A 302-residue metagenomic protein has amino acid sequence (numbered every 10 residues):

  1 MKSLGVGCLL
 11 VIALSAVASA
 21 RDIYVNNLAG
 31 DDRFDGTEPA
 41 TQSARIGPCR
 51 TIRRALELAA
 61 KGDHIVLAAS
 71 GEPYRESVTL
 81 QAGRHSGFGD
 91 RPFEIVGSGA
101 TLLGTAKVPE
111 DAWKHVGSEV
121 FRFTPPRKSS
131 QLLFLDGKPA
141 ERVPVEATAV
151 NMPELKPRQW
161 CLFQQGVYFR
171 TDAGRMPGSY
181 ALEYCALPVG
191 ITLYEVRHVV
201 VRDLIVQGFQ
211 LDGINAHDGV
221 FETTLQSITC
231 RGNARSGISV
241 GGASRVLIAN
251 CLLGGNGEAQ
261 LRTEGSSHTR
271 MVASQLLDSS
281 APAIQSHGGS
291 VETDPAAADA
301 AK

Functional and structural regions predicted by a protein language model:
M1-L4: Positively charged n-region of N-terminal signal peptides that target proteins for export
G7-S15: Bacterial N-terminal signal peptides
A18-A20: Boundary at the C-terminal end of the N-terminal hydrophobic targeting segment
Y24-F209, G213-N215, S239: Extracellular polysaccharide-degrading/modifying enzymes targeting complex plant/algal/animal polysaccharides
E76-S77, P188-G190, Q210-A216, A234-G241 (+3 more regions): Short glycine/acidic-rich loop motifs that flank beta-strands on beta-rich extracellular proteins
E94-G97, V199-R202, E222-S227, V246-C251 (+2 more regions): All-beta strand scaffolds that present successive hydrophobic residues in beta-strands
Q207-G208, E222, G232: Intrinsically disordered, low-complexity terminal/linker regions enriched in Pro/Ser/Gly and acidic residues
